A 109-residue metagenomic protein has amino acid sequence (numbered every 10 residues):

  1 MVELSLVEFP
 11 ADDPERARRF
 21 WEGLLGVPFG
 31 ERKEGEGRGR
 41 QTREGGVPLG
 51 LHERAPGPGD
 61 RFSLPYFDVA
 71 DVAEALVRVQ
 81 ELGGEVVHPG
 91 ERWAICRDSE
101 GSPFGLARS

Functional and structural regions predicted by a protein language model:
M1-R18, G46, F62-P65: N-terminal beta-strand motif that seeds the catalytic metal site of vicinal oxygen chelate
V2, L6-F9, G30-E31, L76-S109: Vicinal oxygen chelate
D13-P28, V79: Amphipathic alpha-helical segments
R18-R19, G39, L76, D98: Short glycine-/small-residue-rich flexible loop motifs, especially phosphate/cofactor-binding loops
V27-F62, P103-S109: Conserved short beta-strand elements that form part of the metal-binding/catalytic scaffold of enzyme active sites
P58-V79, G83-H88: Mid-chain, well-packed structural core segment of small domains
